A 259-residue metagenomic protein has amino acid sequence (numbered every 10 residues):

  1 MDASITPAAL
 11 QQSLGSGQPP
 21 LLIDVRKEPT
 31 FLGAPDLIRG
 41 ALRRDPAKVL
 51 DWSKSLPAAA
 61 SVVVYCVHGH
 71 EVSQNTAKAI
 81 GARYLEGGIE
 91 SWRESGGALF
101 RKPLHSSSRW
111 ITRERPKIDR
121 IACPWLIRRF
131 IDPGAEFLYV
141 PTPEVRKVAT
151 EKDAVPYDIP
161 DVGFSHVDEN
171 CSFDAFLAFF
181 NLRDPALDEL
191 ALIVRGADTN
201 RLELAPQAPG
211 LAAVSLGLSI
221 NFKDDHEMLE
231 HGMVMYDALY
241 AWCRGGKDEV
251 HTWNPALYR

Functional and structural regions predicted by a protein language model:
M1-L21, V25-V63, H68-K117, C123-P124 (+8 more regions): Rhodanese-like catalytic fold shared by cysteine-dependent sulfurtransferases and DSP/PTP-type phosphatases
V25, E136-R146: A short beta-strand-loop structural module common to alpha/beta enzyme folds
C66-G69, H166-E169, F180-A186, N200-Q207 (+2 more regions): Short amphipathic alpha-helix initiation/capping segments at coil-to-helix junctions
D119-R120, L229: Active-site-proximal structural scaffolding
R128-E136, L182-D184, F222, G246-K247: Short helix-capping/linker segments at secondary-structure and domain boundaries
R146-A197: Helicase-primase coupling helices
E189-L239: An accessory alpha-helical subdomain
